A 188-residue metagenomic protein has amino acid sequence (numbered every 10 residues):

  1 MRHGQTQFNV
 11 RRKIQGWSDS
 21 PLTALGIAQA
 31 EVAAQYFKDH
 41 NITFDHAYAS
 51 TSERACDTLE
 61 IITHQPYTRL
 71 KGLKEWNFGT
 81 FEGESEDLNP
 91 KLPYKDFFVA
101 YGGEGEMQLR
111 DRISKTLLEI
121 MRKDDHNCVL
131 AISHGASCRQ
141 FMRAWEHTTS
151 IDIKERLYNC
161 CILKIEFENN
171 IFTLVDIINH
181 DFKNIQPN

Functional and structural regions predicted by a protein language model:
M1-Q65: Active-site-proximal alpha-helix that buttresses catalytic centers in soluble enzyme cores
H40-K71, A144, E166-N188: Conserved histidine-centered catalytic loops in small-molecule metabolism enzymes
H40-T43, I120-N127: Glycine-rich phosphate-binding loop signature in dinucleotide/nucleotide-binding domains
A49-S50, D111, I132-S133: Short beta-strand scaffold positions
I61-K115: Phosphate-handling substructures
N127-G135: Generic beta-sheet signal
G135-R139, C161: GST superfamily/GST-like fold recognition
T148-T173: Domain-level recognition of soluble alpha/beta enzyme cores, biased toward histidine phosphatases/phosphomutases
